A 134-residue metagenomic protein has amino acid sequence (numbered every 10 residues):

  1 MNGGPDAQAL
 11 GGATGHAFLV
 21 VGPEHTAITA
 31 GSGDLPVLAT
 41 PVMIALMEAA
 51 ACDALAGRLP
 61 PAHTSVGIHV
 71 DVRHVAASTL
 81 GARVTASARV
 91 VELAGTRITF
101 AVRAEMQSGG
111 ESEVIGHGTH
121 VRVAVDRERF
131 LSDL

Functional and structural regions predicted by a protein language model:
N2-L38: Catalytic strand-loop segment that frames the active site of acyl-thioester-processing enzymes
L10-H16, V42, H69, R83-T85 (+2 more regions): Intrinsic-disorder/low-complexity, polar/charged segments enriched in Ser/Thr/Lys/Arg/Asp/Glu/Gln
F18-G22, R73, V121: Generic structural detector for well-ordered beta-strands
P23-H25, A30-G33, P61, A88 (+2 more regions): Residue-level signal for pocket-adjacent positions within structured domains
V37-A45: Short, conserved micro-motifs enriched in small and acidic residues
A45-A49, D53: Short, residue-level hotspots on alpha-helical faces of the histone-fold and other alpha-helical interaction modules
C52-T85: Hydrophobic beta-strand-centered segment that forms part of the acyl-chain substrate-binding groove
T79-L80, V90-L134: HotDog/MaoC-like acyl-thioester-processing domains
